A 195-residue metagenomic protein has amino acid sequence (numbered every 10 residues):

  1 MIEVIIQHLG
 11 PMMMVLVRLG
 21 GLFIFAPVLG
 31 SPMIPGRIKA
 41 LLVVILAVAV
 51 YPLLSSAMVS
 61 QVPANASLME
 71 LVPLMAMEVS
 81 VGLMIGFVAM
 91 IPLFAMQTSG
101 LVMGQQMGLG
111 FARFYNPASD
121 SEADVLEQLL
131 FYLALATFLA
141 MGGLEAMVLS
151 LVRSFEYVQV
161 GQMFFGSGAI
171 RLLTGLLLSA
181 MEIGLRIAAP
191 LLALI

Functional and structural regions predicted by a protein language model:
M1-I195: Hydrophobic alpha-helical segments and their helix-loop boundaries in membrane and membrane-proximal proteins
